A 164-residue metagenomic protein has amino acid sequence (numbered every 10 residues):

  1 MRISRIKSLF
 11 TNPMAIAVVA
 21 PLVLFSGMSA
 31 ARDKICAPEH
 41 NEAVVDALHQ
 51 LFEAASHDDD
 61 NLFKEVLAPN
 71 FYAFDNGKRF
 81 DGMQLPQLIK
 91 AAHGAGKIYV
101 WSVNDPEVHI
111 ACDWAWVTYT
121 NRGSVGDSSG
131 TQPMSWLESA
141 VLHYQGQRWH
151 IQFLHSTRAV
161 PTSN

Functional and structural regions predicted by a protein language model:
M1-T11: N-terminal secretory signal peptides that target proteins for export/translocation
P13-F25: Bacterial N-terminal signal peptides
F25-E65, P69, T162-N164: Short, low-complexity N-terminal intrinsically disordered segments enriched in polar/charged residues
E42, D60-I110, T131-M134: A solvent-exposed, acidic/Ser-Thr-rich amphipathic alpha-helical stretch
L48, W101-P106, T120, L137: Short structured motifs
C112-N121: A short hydrophobic beta-strand element
W116, S135-T162: Short beta-strand edge/turn micro-motifs at domain boundaries
G123-D127, L142: Beta-strand elements of well-folded, non-transmembrane domains
